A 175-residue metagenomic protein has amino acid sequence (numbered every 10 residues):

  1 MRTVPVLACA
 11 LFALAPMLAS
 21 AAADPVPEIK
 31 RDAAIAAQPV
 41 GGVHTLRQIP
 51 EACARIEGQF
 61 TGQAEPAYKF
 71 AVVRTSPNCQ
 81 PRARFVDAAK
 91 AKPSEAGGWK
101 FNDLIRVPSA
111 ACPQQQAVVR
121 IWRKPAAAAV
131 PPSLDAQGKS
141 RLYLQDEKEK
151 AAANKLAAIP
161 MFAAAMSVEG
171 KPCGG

Functional and structural regions predicted by a protein language model:
M1-A8: Bacterial N-terminal signal peptides that target proteins for export
A8-P16: Bacterial N-terminal signal peptides
M17-A22: Sec/Tat signal peptide C-region and signal peptidase I cleavage site
A23-G175: Ser/Thr-rich low-complexity repeats and stalk/linker segments
